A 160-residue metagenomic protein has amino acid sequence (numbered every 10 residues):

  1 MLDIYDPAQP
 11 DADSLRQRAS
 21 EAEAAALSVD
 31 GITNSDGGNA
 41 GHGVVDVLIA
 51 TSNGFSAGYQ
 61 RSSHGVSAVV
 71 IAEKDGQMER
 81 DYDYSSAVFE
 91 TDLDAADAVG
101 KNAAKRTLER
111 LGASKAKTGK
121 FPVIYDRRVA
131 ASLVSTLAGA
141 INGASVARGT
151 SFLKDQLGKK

Functional and structural regions predicted by a protein language model:
M1-K160: Active-site bordering "gate/hinge" segments that shape substrate access to catalytic or cofactor-binding pockets
